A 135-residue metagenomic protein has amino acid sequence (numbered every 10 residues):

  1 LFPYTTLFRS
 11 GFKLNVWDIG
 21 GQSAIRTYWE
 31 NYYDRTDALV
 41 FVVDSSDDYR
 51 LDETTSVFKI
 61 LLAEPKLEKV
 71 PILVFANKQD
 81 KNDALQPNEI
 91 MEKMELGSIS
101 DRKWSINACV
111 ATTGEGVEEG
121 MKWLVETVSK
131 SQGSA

Functional and structural regions predicted by a protein language model:
L1-L7: Short, small-residue-biased leader/transition segments that mark boundaries at the very start of proteins
F8-F12, N31-T36, E64-E68, S98-S100: Conserved catalytic network of the ASCE P-loop NTPase/AAA+ motor domain
G11-T27: Switch II (G3) loop of P-loop NTPases
D18, V40, T54, N77 (+2 more regions): Residue-level signature of catalytic and energy-coupling elements of molecular machines, predominantly ATP/GTP-dependent
G20, S45-S46, Q79: Conserved Walker B
I25-D48, V57-K66: Inter-motif core of Ras-like GTPase G domains
A38-V42, L67-K78, I99-A108: Conserved beta-strand/loop subsegment of P-loop NTPase cores
N82-A135: Canonical P-loop GTPase G-domain recognition
